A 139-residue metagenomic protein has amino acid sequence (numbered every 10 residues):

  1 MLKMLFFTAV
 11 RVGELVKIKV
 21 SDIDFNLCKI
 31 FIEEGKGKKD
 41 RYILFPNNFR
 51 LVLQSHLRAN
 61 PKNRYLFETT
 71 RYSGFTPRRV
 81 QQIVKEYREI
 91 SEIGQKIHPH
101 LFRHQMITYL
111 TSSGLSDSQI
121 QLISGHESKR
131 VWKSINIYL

Functional and structural regions predicted by a protein language model:
M1-M4, I107: Short alpha-helical "packing" element that flanks the helix-turn-helix/winged-helix DNA-binding module
M4-K17, S113-S116, H126: A short, glycine-centered helix-capping/turn motif at helix boundaries that positions DNA-contacting or catalytic
T8, V12-G13, K17-V52: Conserved tyrosine-mediated DNA breakage-rejoining catalytic core shared by Y-recombinases
E14, R79, Q119, R130-V131: Residues in the helix-turn-helix
F31, L66, K96, L101 (+1 more regions): Conserved beta-strand positions that form and line the central face of beta-propeller blades
I43, Q82-L122, H126: Short, basic (Lys/Arg/His-rich) helix/loop patches that form interaction surfaces in the mid-to-C-terminal regions
P46-G94: Active-site/catalytic core of tyrosine-dependent DNA strand-transfer enzymes
S124-L139: Catalytic-site neighborhood detector that most strongly recognizes the C-terminal catalytic loop/helix of tyrosine
